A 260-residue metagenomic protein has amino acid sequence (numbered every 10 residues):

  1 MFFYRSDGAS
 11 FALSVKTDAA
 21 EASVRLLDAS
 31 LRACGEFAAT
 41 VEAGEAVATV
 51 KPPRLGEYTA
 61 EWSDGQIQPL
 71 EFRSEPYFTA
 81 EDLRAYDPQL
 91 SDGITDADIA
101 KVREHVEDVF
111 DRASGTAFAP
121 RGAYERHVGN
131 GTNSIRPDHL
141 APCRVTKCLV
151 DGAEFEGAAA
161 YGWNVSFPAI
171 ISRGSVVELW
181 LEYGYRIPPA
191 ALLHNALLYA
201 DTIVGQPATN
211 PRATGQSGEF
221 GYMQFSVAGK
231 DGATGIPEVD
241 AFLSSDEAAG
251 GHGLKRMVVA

Functional and structural regions predicted by a protein language model:
M1-S74: Contiguous segments within soluble domain cores/interaction surfaces
F2-F3, G115, G232: Juxtamembrane "anchor/assembly" segments of surface/extracellular structural proteins
S14-S23, H139-R144, I171: A short beta-turn/strand-edge loop motif at beta-sheet boundaries
A29, C34, R73-D151, A196: Glycine-enriched, solvent-exposed interface loops adjoining structured elements
G35-E45, L140, T146, V150-S175: Extracellular/luminal ectodomains and secreted, surface-exposed scaffolds of diverse proteins
P53-L55, A60-S74, A160-N195: Surface-exposed interaction regions enriched in Ser/Thr/Asp/Glu that occur as long low-complexity tracts or repetitive
A60-W62, K147-V150, G218: Short aromatic-centered micro-motifs
R73-P76, G152, G184-A260: Short loop/turn elements at secondary-structure junctions
